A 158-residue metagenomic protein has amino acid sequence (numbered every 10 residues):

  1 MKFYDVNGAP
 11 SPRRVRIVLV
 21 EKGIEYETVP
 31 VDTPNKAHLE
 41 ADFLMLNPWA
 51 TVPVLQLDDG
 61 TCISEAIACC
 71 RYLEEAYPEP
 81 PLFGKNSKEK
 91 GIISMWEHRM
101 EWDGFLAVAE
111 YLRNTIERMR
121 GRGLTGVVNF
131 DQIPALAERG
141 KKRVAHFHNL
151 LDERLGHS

Functional and structural regions predicted by a protein language model:
M1-P134: GST-like domain detector, emphasizing the conserved glutathione-binding G-site in the N-terminal thioredoxin-like
A135-L155: Amphipathic alpha-helical packing segments from all-alpha helical-bundle domains
S158: Acidic, glycine-enriched loop/beta-strand segments at the rims of small-molecule binding/catalytic pockets
